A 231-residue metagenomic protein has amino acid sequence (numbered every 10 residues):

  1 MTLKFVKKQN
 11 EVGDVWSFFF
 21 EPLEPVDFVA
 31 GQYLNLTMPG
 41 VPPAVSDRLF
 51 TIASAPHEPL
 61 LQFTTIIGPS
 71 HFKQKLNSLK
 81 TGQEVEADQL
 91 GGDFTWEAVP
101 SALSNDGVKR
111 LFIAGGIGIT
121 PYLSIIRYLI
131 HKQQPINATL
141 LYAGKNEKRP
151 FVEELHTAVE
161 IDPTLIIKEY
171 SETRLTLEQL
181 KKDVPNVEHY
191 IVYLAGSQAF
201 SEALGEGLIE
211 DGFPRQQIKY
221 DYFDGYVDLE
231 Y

Functional and structural regions predicted by a protein language model:
T2-E84, D88, G144-N146: Ferredoxin-reductase
G68-Y231: FNR/FR-type flavoprotein reductase catalytic core
